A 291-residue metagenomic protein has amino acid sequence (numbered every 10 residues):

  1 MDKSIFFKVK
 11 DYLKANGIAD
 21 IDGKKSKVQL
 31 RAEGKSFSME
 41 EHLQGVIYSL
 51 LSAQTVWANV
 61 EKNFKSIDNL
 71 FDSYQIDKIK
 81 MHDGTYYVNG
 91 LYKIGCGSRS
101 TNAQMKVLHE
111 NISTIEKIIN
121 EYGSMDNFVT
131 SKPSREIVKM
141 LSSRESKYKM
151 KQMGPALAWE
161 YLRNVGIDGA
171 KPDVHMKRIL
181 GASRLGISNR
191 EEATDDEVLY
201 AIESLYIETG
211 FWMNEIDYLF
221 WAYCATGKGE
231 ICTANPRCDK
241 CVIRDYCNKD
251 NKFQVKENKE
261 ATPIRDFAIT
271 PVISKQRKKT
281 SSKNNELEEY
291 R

Functional and structural regions predicted by a protein language model:
M1-K106, Q254, K259-P263, F267-T270: Structure-specific DNA junction-binding interface
Q44-V56, V107-S113, E215-T226: Short, hydrophobic/amphipathic alpha-helical patches that form generic packing surfaces within helical domains
L51, P133-I187: Catalytic DNA-binding helix-loop module of base-excision-repair DNA glycosylases/AP lyases
A53-N63, I115-G123, T226-I231: Short helix-capping/linker segments at secondary-structure and domain boundaries
E61-F64, N102-H109, P155-L162, E203 (+1 more regions): Short, well-structured alpha-helical segments
L70-Q152: Alpha-helical ds-nucleic-acid-binding substructure associated with the helix-hairpin-helix region of base-excision DNA
Y161, V165-R237, D245: Accessory, usually C-terminal, subdomains that scaffold auxiliary metal cofactors
N214-Q276, N285-L287: Cysteine-cluster motifs in flexible loop/terminal segments that predominantly coordinate metals
